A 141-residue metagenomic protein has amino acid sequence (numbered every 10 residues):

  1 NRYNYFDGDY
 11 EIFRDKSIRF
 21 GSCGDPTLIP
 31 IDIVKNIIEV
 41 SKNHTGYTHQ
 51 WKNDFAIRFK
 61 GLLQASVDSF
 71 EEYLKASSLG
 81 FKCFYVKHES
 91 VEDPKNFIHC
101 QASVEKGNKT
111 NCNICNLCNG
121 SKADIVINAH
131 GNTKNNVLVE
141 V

Functional and structural regions predicted by a protein language model:
N1-V141: Class I S-adenosyl-L-methionine
